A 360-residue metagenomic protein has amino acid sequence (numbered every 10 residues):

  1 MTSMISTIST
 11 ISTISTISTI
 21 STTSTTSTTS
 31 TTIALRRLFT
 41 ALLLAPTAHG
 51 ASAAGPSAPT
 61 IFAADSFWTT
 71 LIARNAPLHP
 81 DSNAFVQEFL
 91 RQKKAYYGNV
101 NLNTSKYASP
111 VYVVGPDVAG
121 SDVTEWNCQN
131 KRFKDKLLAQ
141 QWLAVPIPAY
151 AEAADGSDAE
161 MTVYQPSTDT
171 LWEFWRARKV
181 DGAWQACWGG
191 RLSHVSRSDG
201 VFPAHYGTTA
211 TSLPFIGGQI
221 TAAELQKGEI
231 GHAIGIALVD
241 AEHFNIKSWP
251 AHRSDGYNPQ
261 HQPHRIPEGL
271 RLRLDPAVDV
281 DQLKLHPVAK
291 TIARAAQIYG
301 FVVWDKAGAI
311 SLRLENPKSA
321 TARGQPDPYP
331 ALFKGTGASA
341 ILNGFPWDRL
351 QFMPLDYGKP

Functional and structural regions predicted by a protein language model:
M1-M4, T32, G50-A54: Basic/polar N-terminal segments that are highly enriched at the extreme N-terminus, encompassing both cleavable
M1-T19: Long, compositionally biased low-complexity repeat segments characteristic of intrinsically disordered regions
M4, I8, T22-F39: Bacterial N-terminal signal peptides that target proteins for export
S15-S18, S30-T31, L43: A general, composition-driven signal for non-globular sequence regions
R37-T47: Bacterial N-terminal signal peptides
S52-P360: Short, surface-exposed polybasic-aromatic patches that bind anionic ligands, especially phosphate groups
